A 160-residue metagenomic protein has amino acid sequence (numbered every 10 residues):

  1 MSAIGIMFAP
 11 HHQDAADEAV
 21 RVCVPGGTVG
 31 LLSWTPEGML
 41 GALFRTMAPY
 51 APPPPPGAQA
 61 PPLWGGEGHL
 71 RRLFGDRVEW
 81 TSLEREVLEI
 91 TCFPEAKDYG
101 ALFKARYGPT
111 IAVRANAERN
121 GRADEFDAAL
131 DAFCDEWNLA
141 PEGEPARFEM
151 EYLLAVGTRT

Functional and structural regions predicted by a protein language model:
M1-Q13: A short SAM/SAH-binding and catalytic strip from SAM-dependent methyltransferases
S2-G5, L43, M47, Y99 (+1 more regions): Generic structural signal for conserved hydrophobic packing positions in ordered secondary structure
H12, P36-L40, L63-L70: Conserved donor sugar-nucleotide recognition element shared by glycan-biosynthetic enzymes
Q13-T28: A short glycine-rich, Lys/Arg-flanked "PGG" loop and its adjoining helix->strand segment in the class I
T28-P53: Conserved class I S-adenosyl-L-methionine
P52, L63-T160: Conserved Class I S-adenosyl-L-methionine
